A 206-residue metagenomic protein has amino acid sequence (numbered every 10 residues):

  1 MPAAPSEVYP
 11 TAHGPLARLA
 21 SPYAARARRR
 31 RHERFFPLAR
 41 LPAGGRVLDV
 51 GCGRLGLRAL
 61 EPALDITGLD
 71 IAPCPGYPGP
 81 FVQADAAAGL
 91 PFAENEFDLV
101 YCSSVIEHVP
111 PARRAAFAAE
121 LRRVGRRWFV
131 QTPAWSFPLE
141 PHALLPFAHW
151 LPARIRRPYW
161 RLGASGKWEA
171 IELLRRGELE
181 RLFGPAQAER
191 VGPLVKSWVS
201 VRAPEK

Functional and structural regions predicted by a protein language model:
M1-E94, P193-W198: Conserved N-terminal segment of class I S-adenosyl-L-methionine
G45, D98, R126: Conserved acidic residues
Y101: A conserved beta-strand element that flanks and buttresses the S-adenosyl-L-methionine
S104-H108: Short catalytic micro-motifs in class I SAM-dependent methyltransferases
A115-W128: A short glycine-rich, Lys/Arg-flanked "PGG" loop and its adjoining helix->strand segment in the class I
R127-R154: Conserved class I S-adenosyl-L-methionine
S165-P185: Short alpha-helix
Q187-K206: Core SAM-dependent methyltransferase catalytic element
